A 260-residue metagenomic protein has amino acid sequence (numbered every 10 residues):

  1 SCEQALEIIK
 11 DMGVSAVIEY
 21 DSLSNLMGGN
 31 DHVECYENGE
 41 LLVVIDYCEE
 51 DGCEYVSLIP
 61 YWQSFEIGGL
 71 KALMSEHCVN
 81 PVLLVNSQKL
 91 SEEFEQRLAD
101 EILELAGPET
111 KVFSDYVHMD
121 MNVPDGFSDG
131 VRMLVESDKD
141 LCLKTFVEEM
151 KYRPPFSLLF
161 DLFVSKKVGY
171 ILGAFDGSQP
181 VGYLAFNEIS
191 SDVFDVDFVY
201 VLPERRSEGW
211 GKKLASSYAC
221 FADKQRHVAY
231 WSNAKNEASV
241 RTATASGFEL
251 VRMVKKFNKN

Functional and structural regions predicted by a protein language model:
S1-Y20, V123-P155: Short amphipathic alpha-helix that is part of the acyltransferase structural core
G13-E37, M150-G177: Active-site rim helix/loop that mediates acceptor-substrate recognition in acyltransferases
D46-E50, R153-L202: A conserved beta-strand-loop-helix scaffold within acyl/acetyltransferase catalytic domains
C48-D129, K255-K259: Acyl-donor-binding surface of acyltransferase catalytic domains
E50-F65, D192-P203, W231: Conserved acetyl-CoA binding element of GNAT-fold acetyltransferases
Q63-E76, V201, S207-C220, R241 (+1 more regions): Conserved acetyl-CoA-binding loop-helix of GNAT-fold acetyltransferases
F94, L98-A99, R241-A243, F248: Conserved active-site tyrosine of GNAT-family acetyltransferases
